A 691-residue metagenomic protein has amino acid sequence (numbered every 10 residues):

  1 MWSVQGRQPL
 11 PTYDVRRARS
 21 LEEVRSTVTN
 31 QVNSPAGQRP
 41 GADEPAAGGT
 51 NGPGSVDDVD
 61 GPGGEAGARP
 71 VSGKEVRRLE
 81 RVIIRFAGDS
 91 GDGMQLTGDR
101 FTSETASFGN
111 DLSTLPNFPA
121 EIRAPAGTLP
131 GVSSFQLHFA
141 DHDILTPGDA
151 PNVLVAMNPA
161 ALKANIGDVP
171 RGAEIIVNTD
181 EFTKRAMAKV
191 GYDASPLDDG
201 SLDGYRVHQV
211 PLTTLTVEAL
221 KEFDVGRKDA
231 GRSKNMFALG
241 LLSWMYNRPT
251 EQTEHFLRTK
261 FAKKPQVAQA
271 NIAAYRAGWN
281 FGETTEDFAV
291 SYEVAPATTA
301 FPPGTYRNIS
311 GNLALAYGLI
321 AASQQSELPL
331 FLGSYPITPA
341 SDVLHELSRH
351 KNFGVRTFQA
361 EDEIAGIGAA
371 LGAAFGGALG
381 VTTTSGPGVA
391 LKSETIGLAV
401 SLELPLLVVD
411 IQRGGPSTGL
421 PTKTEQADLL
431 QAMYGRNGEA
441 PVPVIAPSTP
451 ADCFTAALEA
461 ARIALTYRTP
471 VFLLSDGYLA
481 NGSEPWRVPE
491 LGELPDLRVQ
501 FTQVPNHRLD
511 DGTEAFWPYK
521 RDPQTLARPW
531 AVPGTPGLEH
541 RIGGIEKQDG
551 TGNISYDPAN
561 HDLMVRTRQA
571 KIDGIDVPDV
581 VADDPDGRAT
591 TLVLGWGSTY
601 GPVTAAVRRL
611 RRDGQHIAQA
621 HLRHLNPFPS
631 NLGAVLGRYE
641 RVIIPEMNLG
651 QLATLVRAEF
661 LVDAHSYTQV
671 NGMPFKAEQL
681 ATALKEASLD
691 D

Functional and structural regions predicted by a protein language model:
W2, F301, N308-G318, S326 (+2 more regions): Flexible, low-complexity linker and terminal segments
V15, T29-S326: Active-site cofactor/cluster-binding pocket
R81-P170, Y317, L330, T338-Y434 (+2 more regions): Thiamine diphosphate
R81-V82, E218-L220, F288-G304, A322-P329 (+5 more regions): Gly-rich Lys/Arg/Thr-decorated short loops/hinges at beta-loop-alpha junctions or inter-strand turns that position
V82-D89, A238-G240, L330-G333, G380-T383 (+4 more regions): Short glycine-rich or small-residue beta-strand-to-loop segments that form or flank ligand, phosphate, metal/Fe-S
S90, L212-L215, K221-G226, L239-W244 (+5 more regions): Peripheral docking tails and interdomain loops at the edges of cofactor- or intermediate-handling domains
F118-P119, A274, A295-T299, Y335-P339 (+4 more regions): A glycine-rich phosphate-binding loop feature that marks nucleotide/adenosyl-phosphate handling sites
G148, L154, L202-Y205, Q209-L215 (+5 more regions): Conserved thiamine diphosphate
